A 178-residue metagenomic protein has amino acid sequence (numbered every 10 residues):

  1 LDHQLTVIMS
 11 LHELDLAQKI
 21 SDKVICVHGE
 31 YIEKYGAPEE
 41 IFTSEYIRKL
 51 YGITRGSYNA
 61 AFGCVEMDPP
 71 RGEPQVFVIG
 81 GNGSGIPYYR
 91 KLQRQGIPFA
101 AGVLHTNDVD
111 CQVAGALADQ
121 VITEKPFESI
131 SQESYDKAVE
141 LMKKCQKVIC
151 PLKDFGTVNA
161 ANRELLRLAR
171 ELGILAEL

Functional and structural regions predicted by a protein language model:
L1-H3: Helical segment within the ABC ATPase nucleotide-binding domain
L11-H12: H-loop/switch region of ABC-family ATPase nucleotide-binding domains
A17-K19: A short, surface-exposed alpha-helical micro-motif characterized by mixed small hydrophobic and charged/polar residues
D22: Receiver (REC) domain switch/active-site residues of two-component response regulators
I25, G29-E40: Conserved switch/coupling elements of ABC/ABC-like ATPase nucleotide-binding domains
Y51-Q132, C150-P151, N159, E177: ABC ATPase nucleotide-binding domains
F155-L178: Ser/Thr/Gly-rich flexible loops in soluble cytosolic domains mediating phosphotransfer, phosphorylation
